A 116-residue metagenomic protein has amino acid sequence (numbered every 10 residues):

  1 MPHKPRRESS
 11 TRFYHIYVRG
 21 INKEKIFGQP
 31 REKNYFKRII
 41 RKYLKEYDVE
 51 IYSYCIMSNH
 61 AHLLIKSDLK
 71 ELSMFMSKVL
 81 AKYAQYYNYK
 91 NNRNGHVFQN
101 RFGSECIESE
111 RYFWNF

Functional and structural regions predicted by a protein language model:
M1-F116: Short catalytic/metal-binding and nucleic-acid-binding patches
